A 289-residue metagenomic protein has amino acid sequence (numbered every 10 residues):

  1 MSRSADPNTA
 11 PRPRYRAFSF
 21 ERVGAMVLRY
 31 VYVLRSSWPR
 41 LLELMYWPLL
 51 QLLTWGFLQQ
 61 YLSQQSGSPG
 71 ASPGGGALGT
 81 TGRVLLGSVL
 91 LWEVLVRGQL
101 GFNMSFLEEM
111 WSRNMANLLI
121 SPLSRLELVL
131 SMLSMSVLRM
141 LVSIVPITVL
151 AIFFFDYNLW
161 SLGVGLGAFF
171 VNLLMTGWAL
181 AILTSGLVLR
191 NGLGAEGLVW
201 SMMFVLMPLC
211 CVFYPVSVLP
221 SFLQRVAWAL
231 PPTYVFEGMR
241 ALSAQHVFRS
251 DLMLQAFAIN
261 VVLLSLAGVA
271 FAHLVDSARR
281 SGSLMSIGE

Functional and structural regions predicted by a protein language model:
S2-E289: Hydrophobic transmembrane alpha-helices and immediately adjacent juxtamembrane helices of multi-pass inner-membrane
